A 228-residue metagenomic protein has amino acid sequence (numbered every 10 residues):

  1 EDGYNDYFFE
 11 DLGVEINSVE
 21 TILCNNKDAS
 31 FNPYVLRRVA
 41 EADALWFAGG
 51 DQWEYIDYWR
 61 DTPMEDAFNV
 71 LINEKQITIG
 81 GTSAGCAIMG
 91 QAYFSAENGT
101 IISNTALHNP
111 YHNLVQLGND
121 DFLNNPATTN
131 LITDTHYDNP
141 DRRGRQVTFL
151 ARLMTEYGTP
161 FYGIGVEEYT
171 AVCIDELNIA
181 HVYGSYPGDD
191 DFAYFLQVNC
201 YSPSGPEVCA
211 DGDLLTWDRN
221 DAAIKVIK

Functional and structural regions predicted by a protein language model:
E1-A48: N-terminal beta1-alpha1 cap of cysteine-dependent amidohydrolase-like domains
G3, F8-D11, F94-S95, G99-K228: C-terminal and late-domain segments of enzyme folds
E15-K27, G81, F161-Y169: A generic structural motif
E15-V19, A40-A44, E74-T78, T128 (+1 more regions): Loop/turn elements at helix/coil->beta-strand transitions in domains of secreted/extracellular proteins
R38, D61-Q76: Catalytic-core regions built around general acid/base machinery
W46-G49, I72-Y93: Catalytic nucleophile loop
Q52-T62: Glycine/threonine-rich flexible loop motifs
Q52-W53, C86-M89, A171-C173: Short, active-site-adjacent cap segments at secondary-structure transitions
